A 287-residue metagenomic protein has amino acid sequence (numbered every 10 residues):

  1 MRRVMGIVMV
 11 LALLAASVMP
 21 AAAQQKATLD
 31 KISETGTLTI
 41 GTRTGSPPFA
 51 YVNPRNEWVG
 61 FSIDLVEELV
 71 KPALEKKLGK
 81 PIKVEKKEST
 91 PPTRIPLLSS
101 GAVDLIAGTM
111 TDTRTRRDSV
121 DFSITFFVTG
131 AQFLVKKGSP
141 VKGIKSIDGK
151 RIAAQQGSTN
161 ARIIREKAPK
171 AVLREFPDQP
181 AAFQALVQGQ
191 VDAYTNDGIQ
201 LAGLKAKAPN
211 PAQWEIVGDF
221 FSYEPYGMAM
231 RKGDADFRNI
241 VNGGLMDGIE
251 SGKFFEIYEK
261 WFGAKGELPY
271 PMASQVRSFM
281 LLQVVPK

Functional and structural regions predicted by a protein language model:
V8-S17: Bacterial N-terminal signal peptides
Q25-K26, S33-L105: Extracytoplasmic small-molecule ligand-binding "clamshell" domains of the periplasmic binding protein/Venus flytrap
L38-T39, P81-E85, S99-G108, R151-I152 (+3 more regions): Alpha-to-beta junction loops
T39, T44-P48, W58-L74, T111 (+2 more regions): Bilobed "Venus flytrap"/periplasmic-binding protein-like clamshell domains and structurally analogous long
T44, F127-V135, G198, A202-N242 (+1 more regions): Periplasmic-binding protein-like
I63-P72, K145, R151, Q156-S158 (+2 more regions): Extended ligand-binding regions for polar small-molecule ligands
E67, K71, G79-S146, V284: Acidic, polar ligand-binding/catalytic clefts
P92-T93, G108-D118, I163-E166, P180 (+2 more regions): A ligand-binding cleft/hinge motif common to bilobed small-molecule-binding domains
